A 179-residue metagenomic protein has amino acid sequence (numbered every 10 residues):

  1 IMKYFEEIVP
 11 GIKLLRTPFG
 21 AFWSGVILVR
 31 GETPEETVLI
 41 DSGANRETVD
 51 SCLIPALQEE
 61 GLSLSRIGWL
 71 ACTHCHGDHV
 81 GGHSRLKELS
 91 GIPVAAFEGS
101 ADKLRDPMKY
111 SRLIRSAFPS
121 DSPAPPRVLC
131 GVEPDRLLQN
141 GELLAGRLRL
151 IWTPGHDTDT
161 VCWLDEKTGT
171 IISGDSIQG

Functional and structural regions predicted by a protein language model:
I1, Q139, L144, D175-G179: Short, intrinsically disordered, charge-balanced linker/junction segments flanking boundaries in proteins
K3-E60, C162-S176: Conserved beta-strand hairpin/beta-sheet module of binuclear metal-dependent hydrolase folds, prominently
T17-F19, P126-L129, E133-D135, I151-P154: Short Gly/Pro-enriched turn/cap motifs at secondary-structure boundaries
L28, N140-E166, T170: Core dinuclear metal-dependent hydrolase active-site scaffold
L39-D41, W69-C72, L150-W152: Short catalytic-loop micro-motif centered on adjacent basic/acidic residues
A44-L144: Active-site HxH/HxHxD metal-binding segment of metal-dependent hydrolases
H74, T153, D175: Active-site glycine-centered loops adjacent to acidic/histidine catalytic or metal-binding residues that shape
H76, V80, T158, I177: Active-site His/Glu-centered metal-binding helix of metallohydrolases
